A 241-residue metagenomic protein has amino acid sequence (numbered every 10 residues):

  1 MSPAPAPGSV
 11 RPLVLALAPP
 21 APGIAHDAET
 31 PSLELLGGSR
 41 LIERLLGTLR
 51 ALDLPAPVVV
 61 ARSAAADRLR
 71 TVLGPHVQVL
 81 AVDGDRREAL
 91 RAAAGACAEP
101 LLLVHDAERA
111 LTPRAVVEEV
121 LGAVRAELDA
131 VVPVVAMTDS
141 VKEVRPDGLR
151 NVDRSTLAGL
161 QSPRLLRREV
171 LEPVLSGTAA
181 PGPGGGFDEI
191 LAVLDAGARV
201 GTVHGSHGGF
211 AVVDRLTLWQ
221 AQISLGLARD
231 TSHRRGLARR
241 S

Functional and structural regions predicted by a protein language model:
M1-R68: N-terminal glycine-rich phosphate-binding loop and ensuing alpha1 helix
I42, A93, H105-D106, A136 (+2 more regions): Residue-level signal for inorganic ion chemistry
L54-V58, D129, A180, H207-G209: Short active-site oxyanion
T71-L103: Short phosphate-binding loop-to-helix
R86-R87, A107-L111: Acidic metal-phosphate-binding loop of nucleotide-sugar-dependent transferases
L111-V203, S241: Conserved core of the sugar-phosphate nucleotidyltransferase
V200-H204, F210-V213: Conserved active-site beta-strand element of glycosyltransferases/polysaccharide synthases
G209-S241: Hydrophobic helical membrane-anchoring modules
